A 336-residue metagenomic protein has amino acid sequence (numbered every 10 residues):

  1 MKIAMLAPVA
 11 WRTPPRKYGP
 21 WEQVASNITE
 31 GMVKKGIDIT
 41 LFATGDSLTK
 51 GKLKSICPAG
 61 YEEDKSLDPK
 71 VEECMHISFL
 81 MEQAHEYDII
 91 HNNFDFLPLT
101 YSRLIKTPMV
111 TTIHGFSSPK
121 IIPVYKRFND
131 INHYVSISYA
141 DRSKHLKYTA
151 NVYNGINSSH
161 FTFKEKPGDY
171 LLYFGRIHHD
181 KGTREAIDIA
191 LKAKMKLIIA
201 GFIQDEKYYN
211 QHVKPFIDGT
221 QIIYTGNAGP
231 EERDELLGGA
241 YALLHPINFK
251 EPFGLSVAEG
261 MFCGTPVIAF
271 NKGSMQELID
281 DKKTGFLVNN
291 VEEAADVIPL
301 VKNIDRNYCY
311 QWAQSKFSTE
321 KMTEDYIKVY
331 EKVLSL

Functional and structural regions predicted by a protein language model:
M1-L336: Catalytic cores of nucleotide-sugar-dependent glycosyltransferases that transfer UDP/GDP/TDP-activated
